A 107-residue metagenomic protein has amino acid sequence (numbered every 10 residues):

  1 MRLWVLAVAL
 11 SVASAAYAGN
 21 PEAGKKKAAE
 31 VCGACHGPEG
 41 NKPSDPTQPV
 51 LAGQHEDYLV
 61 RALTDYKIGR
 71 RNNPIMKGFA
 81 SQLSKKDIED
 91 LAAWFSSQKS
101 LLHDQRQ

Functional and structural regions predicted by a protein language model:
M1-A9: Sec-dependent signal peptide recognition, specifically the positively charged N-region followed immediately by
A13-S14: N-terminal signal peptide c-region/cleavage motif recognized by signal peptidases
G19-E39, Q54, Q107: Sequence/structural segment immediately N-terminal to covalent heme-attachment motifs in c-type and related
K25, N41-I68, K77-S81: Gly/Gly-Pro-rich "capping" loops immediately C-terminal to redox-active cysteine motifs in periplasmic/lumenal
R71, A80-Q107: C-terminal capping alpha-helices of c-type cytochrome domains
